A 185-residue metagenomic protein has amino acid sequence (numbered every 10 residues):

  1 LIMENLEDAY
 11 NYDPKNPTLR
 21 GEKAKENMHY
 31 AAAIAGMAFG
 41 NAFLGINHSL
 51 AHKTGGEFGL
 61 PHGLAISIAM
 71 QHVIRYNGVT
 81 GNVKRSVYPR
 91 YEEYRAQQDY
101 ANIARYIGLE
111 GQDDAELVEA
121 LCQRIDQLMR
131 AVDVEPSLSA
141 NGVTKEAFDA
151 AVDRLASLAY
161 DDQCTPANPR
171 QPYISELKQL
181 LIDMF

Functional and structural regions predicted by a protein language model:
L1-A42: Carboxylate- and glycine-rich phosphate/diphosphate-binding segment that chelates Mg2+/Mn2+
I2-E7, H29-A33, N47, A51-H52 (+6 more regions): Predominant activation on well-ordered alpha-helical scaffold segments within soluble catalytic domains
E7, M37-G40, L44, R75 (+3 more regions): Charged/polar positions within long, soluble alpha-helices
P17-A24, D114-L117, F148: Residue-level recognition of alpha-helical structural elements
A33-I66, D161-A167: Glycine-rich phosphate/pyrophosphate-binding beta-alpha loops
G45, D126-V134, R154-A159: Short acidic alpha-helix initiation/capping motifs at coil-to-helix transition points, especially at protein N-termini
L60-A147: Gly/Pro-rich interdomain helix-loop hinge
A147-F185: Short, amphipathic C-terminal "tail helix"
